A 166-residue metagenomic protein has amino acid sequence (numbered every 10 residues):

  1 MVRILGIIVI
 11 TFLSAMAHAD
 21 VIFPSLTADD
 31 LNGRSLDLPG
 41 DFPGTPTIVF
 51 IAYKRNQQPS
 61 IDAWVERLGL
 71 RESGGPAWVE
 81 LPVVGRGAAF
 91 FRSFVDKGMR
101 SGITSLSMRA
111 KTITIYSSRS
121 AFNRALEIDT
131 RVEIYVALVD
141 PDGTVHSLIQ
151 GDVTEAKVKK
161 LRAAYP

Functional and structural regions predicted by a protein language model:
I4-S14: Bacterial N-terminal signal peptides
A15-A19: Sec/Tat signal peptide C-region and signal peptidase I cleavage site
L26-P46: A short beta-strand-turn-helix
D41-I61: Short active-site neighborhood of thiol/selenol oxidoreductases, capturing the structured segment around
K54-Q57, V84-A88, R119-A121, T144-V145 (+1 more regions): Solvent-exposed loop/turn segments at secondary-structure junctions within structured extracellular/periplasmic domains
Q57-S105: Structural microenvironment flanking redox-active thiols in thiol-disulfide oxidoreductases
V79-L81, F94-T130: Short, internal strand/loop/helix patches that form the active-site neighborhood or redox-interaction surface
N123-R124, V132-P166: Thiol-/selenol-based redox modules, centered on thioredoxin-like and closely related oxidoreductase domains
